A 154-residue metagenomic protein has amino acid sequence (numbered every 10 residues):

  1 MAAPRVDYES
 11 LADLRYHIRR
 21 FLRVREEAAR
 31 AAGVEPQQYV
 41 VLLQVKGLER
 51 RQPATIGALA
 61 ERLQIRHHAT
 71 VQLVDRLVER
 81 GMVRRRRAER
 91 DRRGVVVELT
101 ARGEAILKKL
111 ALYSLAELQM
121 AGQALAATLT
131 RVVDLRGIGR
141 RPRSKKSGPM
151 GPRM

Functional and structural regions predicted by a protein language model:
M1-A32, R80-M82, G139-R140, S144-K145 (+1 more regions): N-terminal leader segment of winged-helix/HTH proteins
M1-R5, L112, A116, Q123-M154: C-terminal regulatory/oligomerization modules of transcriptional regulators
D13, V40-Q44, A105: Pre-recognition alpha-helix immediately N-terminal to the DNA-recognition helix within helix-turn-helix or winged-helix
Y16, R20, R62, L112-A116 (+1 more regions): Alpha-helical structural segments
R23-R66: N-terminal helix-turn-helix DNA-binding core of bacterial DNA-binding proteins
I56, V74-D75: Short, hydrophobic-biased segments on the C-terminal half of alpha helices that form "recognition helices"
D75-V133: Charged, amphipathic alpha-helical coiled-coil/dimerization segments
